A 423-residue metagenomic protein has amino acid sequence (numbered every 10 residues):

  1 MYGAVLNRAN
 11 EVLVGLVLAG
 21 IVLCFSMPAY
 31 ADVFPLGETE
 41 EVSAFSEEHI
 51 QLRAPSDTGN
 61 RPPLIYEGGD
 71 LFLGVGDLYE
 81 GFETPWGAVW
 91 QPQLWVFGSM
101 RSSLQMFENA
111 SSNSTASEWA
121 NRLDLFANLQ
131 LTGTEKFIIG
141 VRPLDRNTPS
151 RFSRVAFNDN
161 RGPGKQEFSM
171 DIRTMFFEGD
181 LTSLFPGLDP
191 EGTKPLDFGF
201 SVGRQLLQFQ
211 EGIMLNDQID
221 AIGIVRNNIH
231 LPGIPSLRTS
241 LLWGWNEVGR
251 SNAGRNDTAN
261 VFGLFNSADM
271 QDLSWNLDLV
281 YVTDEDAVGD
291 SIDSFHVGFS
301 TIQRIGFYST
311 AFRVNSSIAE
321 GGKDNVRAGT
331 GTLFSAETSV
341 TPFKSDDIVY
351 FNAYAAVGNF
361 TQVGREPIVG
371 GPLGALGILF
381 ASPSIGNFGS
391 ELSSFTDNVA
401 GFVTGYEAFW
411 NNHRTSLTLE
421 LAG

Functional and structural regions predicted by a protein language model:
Y2-L16: Bacterial N-terminal signal peptides that target proteins for export
V14-F25: Bacterial N-terminal signal peptides
M27-T115, F126, Q130-T132: N-terminal periplasmic/intermembrane-space "pro-region" immediately following the signal or transit peptide
V33-P55, G59, L64-L73, S111 (+1 more regions): Outer-membrane beta-barrel pore domains
Q51-P55, S112-E247: Outer-membrane beta-barrel channel domains
V75-V89, F126-G133, F176-T193, R226-L231 (+4 more regions): Outer-membrane beta-barrel proteins
A88-W90, T115-W119, Q166-D171, M214-N216 (+4 more regions): Short sequence motifs at beta-strands and strand-loop junctions characteristic of Gram-negative outer-membrane
P195-G199, Q205-L379: Signature for the C-terminal beta-barrel architecture of outer-membrane proteins
